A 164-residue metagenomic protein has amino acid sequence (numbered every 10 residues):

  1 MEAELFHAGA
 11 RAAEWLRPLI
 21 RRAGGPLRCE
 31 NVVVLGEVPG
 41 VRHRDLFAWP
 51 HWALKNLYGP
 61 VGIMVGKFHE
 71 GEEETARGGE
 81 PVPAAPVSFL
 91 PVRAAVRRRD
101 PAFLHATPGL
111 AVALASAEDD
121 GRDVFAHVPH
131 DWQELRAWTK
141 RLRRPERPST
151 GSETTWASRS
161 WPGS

Functional and structural regions predicted by a protein language model:
M1-S164: Expand to "…catalyze enediolate/carbanion chemistry for C-C bond making/breaking, isomerization, decarboxylation
